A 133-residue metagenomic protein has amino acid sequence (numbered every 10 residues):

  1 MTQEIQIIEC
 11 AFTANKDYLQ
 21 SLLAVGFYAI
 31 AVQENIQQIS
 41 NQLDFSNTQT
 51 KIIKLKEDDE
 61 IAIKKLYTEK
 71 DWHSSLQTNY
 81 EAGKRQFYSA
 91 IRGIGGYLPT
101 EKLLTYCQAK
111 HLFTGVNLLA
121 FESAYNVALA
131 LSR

Functional and structural regions predicted by a protein language model:
M1-R133: Catalytic cores and adjacent flexible loops of soluble metabolic enzymes that perform enolate/carbanion chemistry on
